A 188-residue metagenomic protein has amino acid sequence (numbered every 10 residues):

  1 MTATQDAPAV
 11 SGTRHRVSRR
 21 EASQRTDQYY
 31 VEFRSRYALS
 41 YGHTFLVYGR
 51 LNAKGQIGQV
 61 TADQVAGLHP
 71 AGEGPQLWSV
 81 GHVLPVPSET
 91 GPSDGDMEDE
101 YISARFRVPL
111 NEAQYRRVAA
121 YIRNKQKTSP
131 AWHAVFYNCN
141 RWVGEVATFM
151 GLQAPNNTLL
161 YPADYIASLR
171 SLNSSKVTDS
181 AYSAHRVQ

Functional and structural regions predicted by a protein language model:
P8-S103: Glycine-rich catalytic cores of cysteine/serine-nucleophile enzymes that process amide/ester linkages in cell-envelope
D27, R116-Q188: Activation targets extended, charge/polar-rich intrinsically disordered C-terminal tails
V31-R36, E100-P109, K125-A134: Second-shell loop/turn segments in exported
S40-H43, A113, N138: Short, well-structured alpha-helical interface segments that form or flank functional binding sites
F45-G49, S93, P109, A113-R116 (+1 more regions): Mature secreted bioactive peptide module from preproproteins
H69-E89, A104-Y115, Y121-N124, T128 (+2 more regions): Intrinsically disordered, glycine/charged-rich N-terminal periplasmic/extracytoplasmic linker segments that lie
